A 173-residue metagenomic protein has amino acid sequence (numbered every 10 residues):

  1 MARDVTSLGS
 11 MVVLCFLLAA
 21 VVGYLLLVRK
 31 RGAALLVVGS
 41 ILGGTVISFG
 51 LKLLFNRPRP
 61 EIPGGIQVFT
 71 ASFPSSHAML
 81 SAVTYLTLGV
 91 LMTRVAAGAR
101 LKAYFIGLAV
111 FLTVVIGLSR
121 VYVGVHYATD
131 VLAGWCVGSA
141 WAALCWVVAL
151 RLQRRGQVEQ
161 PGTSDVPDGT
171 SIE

Functional and structural regions predicted by a protein language model:
M1-A71, T87-R94, G107: Hydrophobic alpha-helical bundle signature of multipass membrane enzymes
P60-E173: Membrane-embedded catalytic cores of phosphoryl/pyrophosphoryl-handling enzymes
